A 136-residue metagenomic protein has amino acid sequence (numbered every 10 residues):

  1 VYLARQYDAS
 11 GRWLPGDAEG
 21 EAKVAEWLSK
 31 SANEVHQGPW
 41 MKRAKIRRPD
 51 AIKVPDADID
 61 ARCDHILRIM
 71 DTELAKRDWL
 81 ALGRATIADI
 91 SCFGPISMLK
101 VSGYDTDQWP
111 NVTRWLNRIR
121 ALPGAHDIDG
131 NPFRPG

Functional and structural regions predicted by a protein language model:
V1-A57, D71, D78: GST-like domain detector, emphasizing the conserved glutathione-binding G-site in the N-terminal thioredoxin-like
A9, T72-G83, G124-D129: Surface-exposed helix-capping loop/turn segments at secondary-structure junctions
A22-E26, D89-I90, G94, R114: Amphipathic alpha-helical interaction segments
A25-S31, T113-D127: Short, mixed-charge aromatic SLiMs
P39-W40, L80-Q108, R118-A121, H126: GST superfamily/GST-like fold recognition
I59-I66, M70, W115: Alpha-helical packing segments of well-folded alpha/beta enzyme cores
I128-G136: Terminal-tail/helix-coil boundary detector
